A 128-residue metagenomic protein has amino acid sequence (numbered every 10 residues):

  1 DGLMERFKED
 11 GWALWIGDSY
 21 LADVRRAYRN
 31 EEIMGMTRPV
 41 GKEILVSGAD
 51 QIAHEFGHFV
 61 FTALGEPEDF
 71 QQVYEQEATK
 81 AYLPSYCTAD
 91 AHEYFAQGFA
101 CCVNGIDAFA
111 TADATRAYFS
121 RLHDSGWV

Functional and structural regions predicted by a protein language model:
G2-V128: Active-site-flanking segments in enzyme catalytic domains
